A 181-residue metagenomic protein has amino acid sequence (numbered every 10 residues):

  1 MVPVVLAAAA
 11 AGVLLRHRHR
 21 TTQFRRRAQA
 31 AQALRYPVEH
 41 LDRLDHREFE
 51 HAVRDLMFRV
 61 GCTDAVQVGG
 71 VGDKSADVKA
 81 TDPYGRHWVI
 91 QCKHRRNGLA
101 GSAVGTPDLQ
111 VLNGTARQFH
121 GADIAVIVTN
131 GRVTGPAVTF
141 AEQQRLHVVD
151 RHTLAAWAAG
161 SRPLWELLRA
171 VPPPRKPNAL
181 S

Functional and structural regions predicted by a protein language model:
M1-K74, K79-S181: Mixed-charge (Asp/Glu-Lys/Arg
